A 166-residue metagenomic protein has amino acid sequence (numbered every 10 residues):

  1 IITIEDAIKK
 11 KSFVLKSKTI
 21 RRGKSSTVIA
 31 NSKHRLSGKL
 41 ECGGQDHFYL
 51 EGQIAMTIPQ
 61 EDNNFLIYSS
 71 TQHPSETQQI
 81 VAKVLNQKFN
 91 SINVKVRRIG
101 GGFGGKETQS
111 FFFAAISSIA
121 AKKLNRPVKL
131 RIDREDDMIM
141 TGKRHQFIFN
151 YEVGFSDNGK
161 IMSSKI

Functional and structural regions predicted by a protein language model:
I1-I166: Structural alpha/beta core scaffold segments of enzyme domains
